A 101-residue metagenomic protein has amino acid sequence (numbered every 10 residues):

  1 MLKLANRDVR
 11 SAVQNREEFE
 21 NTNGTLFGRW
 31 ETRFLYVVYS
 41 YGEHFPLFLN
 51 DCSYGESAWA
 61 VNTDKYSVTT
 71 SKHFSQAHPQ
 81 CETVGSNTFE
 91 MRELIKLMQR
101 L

Functional and structural regions predicted by a protein language model:
M1-L101: Terminal leader/tail segments of proteins
